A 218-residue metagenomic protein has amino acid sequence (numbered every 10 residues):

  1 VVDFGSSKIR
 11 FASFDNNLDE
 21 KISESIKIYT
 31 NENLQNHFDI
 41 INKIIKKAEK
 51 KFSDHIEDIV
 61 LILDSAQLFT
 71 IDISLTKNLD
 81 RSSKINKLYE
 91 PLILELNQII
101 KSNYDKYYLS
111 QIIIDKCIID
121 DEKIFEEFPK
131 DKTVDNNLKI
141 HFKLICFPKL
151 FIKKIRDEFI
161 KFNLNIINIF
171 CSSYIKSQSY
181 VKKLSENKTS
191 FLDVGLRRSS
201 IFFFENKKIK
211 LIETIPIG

Functional and structural regions predicted by a protein language model:
V1-K8, A12, N16-D58, L63-T189 (+1 more regions): Nucleotide/phosphate-binding catalytic cleft detector across ATP-hydrolyzing and phosphate-transferring enzymes
K182-G218: Acidic, glycine-rich loop-and-beta core segments that form the ion-binding/anion-interacting portion of active sites
